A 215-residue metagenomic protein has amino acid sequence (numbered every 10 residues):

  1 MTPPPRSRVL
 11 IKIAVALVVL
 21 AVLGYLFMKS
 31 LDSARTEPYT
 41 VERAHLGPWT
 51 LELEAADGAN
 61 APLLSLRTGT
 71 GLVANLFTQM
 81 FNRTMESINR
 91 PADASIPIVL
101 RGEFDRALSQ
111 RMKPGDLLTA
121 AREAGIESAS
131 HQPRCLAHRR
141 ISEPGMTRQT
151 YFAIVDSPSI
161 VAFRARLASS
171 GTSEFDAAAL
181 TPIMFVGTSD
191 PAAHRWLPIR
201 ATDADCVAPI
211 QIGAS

Functional and structural regions predicted by a protein language model:
M1-R8: Short, Lys/Arg-rich N-terminal segment immediately upstream of the first membrane anchor
R8-L10, S142: Small/flexible residues
K12-L26: Hydrophobic membrane-insertion alpha-helices, especially the h-region of bacterial N-terminal signal peptides
G24-S215: Histidine-dependent nucleotide/RNA phosphoesterase domain, centered on the 2H-phosphoesterase fold with its duplicated
